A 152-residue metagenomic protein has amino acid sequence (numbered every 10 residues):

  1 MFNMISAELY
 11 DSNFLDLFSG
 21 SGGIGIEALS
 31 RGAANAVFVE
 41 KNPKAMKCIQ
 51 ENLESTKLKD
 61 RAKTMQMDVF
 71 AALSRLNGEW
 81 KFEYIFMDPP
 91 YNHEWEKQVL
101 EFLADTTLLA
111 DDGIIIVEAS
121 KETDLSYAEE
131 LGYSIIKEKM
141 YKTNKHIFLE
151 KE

Functional and structural regions predicted by a protein language model:
F2-E152: Class I S-adenosyl-L-methionine-dependent methyltransferase catalytic core
